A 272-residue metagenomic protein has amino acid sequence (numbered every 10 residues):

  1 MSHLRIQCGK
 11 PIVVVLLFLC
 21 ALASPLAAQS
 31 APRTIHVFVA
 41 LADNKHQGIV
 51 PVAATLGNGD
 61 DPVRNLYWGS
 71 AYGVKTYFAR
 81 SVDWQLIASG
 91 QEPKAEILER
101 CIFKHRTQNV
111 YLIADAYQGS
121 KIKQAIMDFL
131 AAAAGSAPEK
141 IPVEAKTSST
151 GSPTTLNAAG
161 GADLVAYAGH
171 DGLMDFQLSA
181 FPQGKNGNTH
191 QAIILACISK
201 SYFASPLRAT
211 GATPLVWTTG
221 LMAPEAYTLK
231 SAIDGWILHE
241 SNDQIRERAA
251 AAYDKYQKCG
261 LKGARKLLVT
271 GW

Functional and structural regions predicted by a protein language model:
S2-V14: Bacterial N-terminal signal peptides that target proteins for export
I12-A23: Bacterial N-terminal signal peptides
P25-S30: Boundary at the C-terminal end of the N-terminal hydrophobic targeting segment
A31-D61, R106-L112: Acidic/histidine-rich, surface-exposed loop or edge segments in extracytoplasmic proteins
P62-A158: Functional beta-strand-loop-alpha-helix junction segments that form "active/interaction loops" within catalytic
T155-G235: Catalytic cores of nucleophile-dependent amide-cleaving enzymes
V216, W236-I245: A polyampholytic, Gly/Pro-enriched intrinsically disordered region
Q244-W272: Caspase-like cysteine protease fold
